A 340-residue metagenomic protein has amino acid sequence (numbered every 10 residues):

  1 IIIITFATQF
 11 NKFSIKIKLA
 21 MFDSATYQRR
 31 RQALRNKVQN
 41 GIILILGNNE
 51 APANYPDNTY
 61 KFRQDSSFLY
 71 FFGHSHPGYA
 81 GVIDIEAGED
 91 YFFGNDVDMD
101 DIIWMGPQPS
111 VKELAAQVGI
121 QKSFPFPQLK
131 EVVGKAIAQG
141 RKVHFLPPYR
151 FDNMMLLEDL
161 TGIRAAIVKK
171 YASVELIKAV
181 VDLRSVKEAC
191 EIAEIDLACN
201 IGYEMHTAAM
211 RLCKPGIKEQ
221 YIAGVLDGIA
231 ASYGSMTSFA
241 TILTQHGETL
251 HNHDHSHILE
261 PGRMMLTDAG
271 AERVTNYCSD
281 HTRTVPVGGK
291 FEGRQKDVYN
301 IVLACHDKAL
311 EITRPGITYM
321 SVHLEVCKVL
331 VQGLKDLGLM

Functional and structural regions predicted by a protein language model:
I1, T5, K12-K16: Short, positively charged and aromatic/hydrophobic N-terminal segments
I15-M340: Active-site neighborhoods and metal-handling regions in enzymes and metal-associated proteins
